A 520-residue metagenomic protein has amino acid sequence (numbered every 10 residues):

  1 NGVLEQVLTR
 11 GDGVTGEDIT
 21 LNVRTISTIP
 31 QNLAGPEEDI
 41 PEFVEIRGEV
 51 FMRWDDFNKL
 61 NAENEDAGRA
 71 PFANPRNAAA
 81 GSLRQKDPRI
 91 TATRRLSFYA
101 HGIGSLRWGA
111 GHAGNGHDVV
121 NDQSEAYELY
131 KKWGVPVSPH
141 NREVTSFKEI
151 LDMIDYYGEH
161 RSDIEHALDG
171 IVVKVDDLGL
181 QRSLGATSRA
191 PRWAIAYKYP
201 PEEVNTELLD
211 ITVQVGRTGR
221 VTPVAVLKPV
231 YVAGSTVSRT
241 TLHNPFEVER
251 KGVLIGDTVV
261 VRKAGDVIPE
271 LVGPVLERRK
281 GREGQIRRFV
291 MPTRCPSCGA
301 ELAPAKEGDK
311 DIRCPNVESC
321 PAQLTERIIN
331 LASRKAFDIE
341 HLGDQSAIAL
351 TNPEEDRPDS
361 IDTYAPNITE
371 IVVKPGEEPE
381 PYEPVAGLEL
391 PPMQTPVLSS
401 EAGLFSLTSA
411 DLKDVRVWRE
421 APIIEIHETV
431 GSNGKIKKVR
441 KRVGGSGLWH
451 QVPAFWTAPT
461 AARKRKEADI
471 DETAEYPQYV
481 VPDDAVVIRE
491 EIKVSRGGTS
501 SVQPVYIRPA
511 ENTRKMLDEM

Functional and structural regions predicted by a protein language model:
N1-M520: RNA/tRNA-interacting regions in translation and RNA-turnover enzymes
